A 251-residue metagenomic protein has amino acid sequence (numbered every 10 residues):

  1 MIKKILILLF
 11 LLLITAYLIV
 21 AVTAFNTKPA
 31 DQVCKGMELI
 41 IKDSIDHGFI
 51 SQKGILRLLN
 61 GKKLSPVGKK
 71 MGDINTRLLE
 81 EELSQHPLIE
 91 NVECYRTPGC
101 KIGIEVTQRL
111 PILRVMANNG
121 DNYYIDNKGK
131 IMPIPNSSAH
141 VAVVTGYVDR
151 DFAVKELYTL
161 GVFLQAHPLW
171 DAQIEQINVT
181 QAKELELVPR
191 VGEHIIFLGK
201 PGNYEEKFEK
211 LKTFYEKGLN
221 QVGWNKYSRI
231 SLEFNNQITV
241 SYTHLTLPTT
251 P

Functional and structural regions predicted by a protein language model:
I7-A21: Hydrophobic membrane-insertion alpha-helices, especially the h-region of bacterial N-terminal signal peptides
I19-L39: Aromatic-capped interface at the extracytoplasmic side of an N-terminal signal-anchor transmembrane helix
I41-D43, I104-L110, N136, G146 (+4 more regions): Flexible glycine-/small-residue-rich
S44-Q85, P133-N136, H140-V162, G199 (+2 more regions): Periplasmic/extracytosolic POTRA-like scaffold domains at the N-termini of outer-membrane and outer-envelope
E80-L110: Membrane-embedded segments
C94-C100, V179, G223-W224, L232: Short, glycine-/polar-rich solvent-exposed loops and beta-turns at beta-strand/coil boundaries
E105-Q181: Extracytoplasmic segments of membrane-associated envelope/inner-membrane machinery
T243-T249: Conserved small/polar residues in nucleotide/adenosyl-binding loops
